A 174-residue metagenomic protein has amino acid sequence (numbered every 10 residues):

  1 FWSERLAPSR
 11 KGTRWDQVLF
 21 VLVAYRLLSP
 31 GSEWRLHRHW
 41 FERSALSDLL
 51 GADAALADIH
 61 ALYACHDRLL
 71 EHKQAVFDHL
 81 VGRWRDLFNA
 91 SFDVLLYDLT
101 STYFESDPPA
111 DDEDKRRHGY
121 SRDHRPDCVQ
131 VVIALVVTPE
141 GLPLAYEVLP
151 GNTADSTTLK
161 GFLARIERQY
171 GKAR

Functional and structural regions predicted by a protein language model:
F1-R117, R125-C128, A134-N152, K160-L163: Dynamic "connector" segments at or just before major functional cores
S156-R174: Short, basic/hydrophobic alpha-helical segments
